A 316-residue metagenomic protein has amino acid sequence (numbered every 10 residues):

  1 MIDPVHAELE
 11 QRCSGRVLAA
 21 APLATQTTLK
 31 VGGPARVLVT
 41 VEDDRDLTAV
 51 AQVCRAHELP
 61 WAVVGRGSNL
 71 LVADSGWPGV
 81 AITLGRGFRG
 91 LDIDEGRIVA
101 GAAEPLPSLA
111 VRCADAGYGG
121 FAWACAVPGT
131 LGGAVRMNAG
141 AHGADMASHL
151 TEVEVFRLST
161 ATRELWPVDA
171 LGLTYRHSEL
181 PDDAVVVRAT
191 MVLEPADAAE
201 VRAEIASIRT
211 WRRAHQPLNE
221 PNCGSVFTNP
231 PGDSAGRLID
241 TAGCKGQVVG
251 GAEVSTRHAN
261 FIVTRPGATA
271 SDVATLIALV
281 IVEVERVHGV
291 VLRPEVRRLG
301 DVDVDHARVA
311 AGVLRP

Functional and structural regions predicted by a protein language model:
I2-L131, V135: Anion-binding (especially nucleotide phosphate/pyrophosphate-binding) glycine-rich loop and adjoining beta-alpha core
L18-A19, T27, V31, L70 (+3 more regions): Phosphate/pyrophosphate- and phosphate-bearing ligand-binding catalytic cores of soluble enzymes
L29-K30, L106, W123, M146-S148 (+2 more regions): Bulky hydrophobic/aromatic packing residues
G32, V39-D44, L71-R89, R136-V168 (+1 more regions): Structural signature of FAD isoalloxazine-binding scaffolds in flavoprotein oxidoreductases
H57, V64-R66, H149, E220-P221 (+1 more regions): Short, basic and Ser/Thr-rich N-terminal targeting/leader segments
N69-L70, A110-C113, F121-C125, V135-D145 (+3 more regions): A generic local secondary-structure boundary/capping motif
R97, E104-L106, A126-P128, G132 (+6 more regions): Short acidic/polar capping segments at secondary-structure boundaries
